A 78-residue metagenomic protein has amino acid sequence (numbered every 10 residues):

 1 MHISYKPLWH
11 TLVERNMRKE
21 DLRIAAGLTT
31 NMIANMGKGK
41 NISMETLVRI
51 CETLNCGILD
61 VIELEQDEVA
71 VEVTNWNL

Functional and structural regions predicted by a protein language model:
M1-R18: A short, Lys/Arg-rich alpha-helix, primarily the initiator
H2, E63-L78: Short, charged recognition helix plus adjacent turn of helix-turn-helix-like nucleic-acid-binding domains
L12, R23, C51: The alpha-helix within a helix-turn-helix
V13, G27, K38, Q66: Residue-level detection of the helix-turn-helix DNA-binding "recognition helix"
N16-A34: Short alpha-helical DNA-recognition segment
G39-E52: Short, basic-rich loop-to-helix N-cap that marks the start of a DNA-contacting helix
